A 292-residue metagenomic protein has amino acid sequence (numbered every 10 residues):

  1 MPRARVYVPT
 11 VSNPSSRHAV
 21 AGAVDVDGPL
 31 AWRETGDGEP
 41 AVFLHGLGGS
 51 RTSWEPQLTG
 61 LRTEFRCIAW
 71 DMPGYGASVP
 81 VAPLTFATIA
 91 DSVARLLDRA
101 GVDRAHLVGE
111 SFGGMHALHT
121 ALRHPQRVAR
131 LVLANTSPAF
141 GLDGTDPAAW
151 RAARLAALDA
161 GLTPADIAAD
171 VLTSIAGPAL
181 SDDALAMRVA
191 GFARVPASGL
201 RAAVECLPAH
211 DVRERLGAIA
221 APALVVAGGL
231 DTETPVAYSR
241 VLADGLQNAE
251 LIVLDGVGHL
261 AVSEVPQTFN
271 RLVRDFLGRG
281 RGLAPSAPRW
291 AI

Functional and structural regions predicted by a protein language model:
G28-V79, L96: Conserved HGGG/HGGXW glycine-rich cap/lid loop of the alpha/beta-hydrolase fold
T88-A105: Conserved acidic catalytic loop of the alpha/beta-hydrolase fold
G109, G113, A117: Gly/Ala-rich beta-loop-alpha elbow adjacent to hydrolase catalytic centers
L118, L122-R123, A129-A160: Flexible "cap/lid" loop of the alpha/beta hydrolase fold
L142-A148, G161-G217: Conserved alpha/beta-hydrolase catalytic His-Asp/Glu region
I219, V225-A227: Short beta-strand/loop motif that positions the catalytic acidic residue of the alpha/beta-hydrolase fold
G229-T234: Acidic catalytic loop of the alpha/beta-hydrolase fold
A249-I292: Catalytic active-site module of serine/aspartate enzymes centered on a nucleophile-bearing elbow/loop
